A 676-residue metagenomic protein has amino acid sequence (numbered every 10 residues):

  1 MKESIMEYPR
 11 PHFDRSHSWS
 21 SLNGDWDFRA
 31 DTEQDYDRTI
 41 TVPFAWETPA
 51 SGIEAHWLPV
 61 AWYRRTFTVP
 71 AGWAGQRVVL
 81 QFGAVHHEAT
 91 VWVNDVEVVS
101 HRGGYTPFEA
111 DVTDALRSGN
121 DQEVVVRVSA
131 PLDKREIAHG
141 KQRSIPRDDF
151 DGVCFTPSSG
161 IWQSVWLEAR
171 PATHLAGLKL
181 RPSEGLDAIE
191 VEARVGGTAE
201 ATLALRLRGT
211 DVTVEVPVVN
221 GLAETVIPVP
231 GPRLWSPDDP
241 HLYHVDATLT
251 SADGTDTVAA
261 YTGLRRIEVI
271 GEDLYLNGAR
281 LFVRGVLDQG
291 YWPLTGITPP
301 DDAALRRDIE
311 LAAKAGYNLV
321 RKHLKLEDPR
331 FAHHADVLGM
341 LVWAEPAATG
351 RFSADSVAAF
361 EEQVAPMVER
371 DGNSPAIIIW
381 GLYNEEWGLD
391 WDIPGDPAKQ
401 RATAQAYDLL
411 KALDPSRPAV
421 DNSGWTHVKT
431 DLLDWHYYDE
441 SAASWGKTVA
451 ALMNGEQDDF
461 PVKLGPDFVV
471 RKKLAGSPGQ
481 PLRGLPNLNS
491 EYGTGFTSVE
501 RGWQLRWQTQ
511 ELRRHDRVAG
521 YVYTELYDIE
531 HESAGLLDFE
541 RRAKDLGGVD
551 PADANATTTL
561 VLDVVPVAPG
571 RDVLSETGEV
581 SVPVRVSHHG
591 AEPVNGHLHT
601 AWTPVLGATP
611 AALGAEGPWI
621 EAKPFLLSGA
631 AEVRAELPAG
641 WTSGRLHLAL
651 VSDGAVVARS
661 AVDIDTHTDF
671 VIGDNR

Functional and structural regions predicted by a protein language model:
S4-D14, S18, D27-E33, I53-E54 (+3 more regions): Accessory beta-strand-rich segments of carbohydrate-active enzymes
D14-N23, D27-D31, V85, P157-G160 (+6 more regions): Substrate-binding clefts and catalytic carboxylate motifs of secreted carbohydrate-active enzymes
P43-V69, W73-V93, V99-R102, A172 (+7 more regions): Active-site-adjacent substrate/metal-binding segments within catalytic domains of carbohydrate-active enzymes
Y63-R65, T106-A110, G221-I227, G629-A635: Short strand-edge motifs at loop-to-beta-strand transitions and within beta-strands of extracellular beta-rich domains
W73-Q76, L116-D121, K134-R135, V229-L242 (+1 more regions): Short glycine/proline/serine/threonine-rich loop/turn segments at secondary-structure transition edges
V93, D187-V218, A223-T225, V245 (+2 more regions): Beta-strand-rich binding/interaction modules
R117-D121, R194-E268: Extended acidic/polar, glycine-enriched regions that form or flank non-catalytic beta-rich accessory modules
D256-E268, G278, A655-R676: Short beta-strand elements
